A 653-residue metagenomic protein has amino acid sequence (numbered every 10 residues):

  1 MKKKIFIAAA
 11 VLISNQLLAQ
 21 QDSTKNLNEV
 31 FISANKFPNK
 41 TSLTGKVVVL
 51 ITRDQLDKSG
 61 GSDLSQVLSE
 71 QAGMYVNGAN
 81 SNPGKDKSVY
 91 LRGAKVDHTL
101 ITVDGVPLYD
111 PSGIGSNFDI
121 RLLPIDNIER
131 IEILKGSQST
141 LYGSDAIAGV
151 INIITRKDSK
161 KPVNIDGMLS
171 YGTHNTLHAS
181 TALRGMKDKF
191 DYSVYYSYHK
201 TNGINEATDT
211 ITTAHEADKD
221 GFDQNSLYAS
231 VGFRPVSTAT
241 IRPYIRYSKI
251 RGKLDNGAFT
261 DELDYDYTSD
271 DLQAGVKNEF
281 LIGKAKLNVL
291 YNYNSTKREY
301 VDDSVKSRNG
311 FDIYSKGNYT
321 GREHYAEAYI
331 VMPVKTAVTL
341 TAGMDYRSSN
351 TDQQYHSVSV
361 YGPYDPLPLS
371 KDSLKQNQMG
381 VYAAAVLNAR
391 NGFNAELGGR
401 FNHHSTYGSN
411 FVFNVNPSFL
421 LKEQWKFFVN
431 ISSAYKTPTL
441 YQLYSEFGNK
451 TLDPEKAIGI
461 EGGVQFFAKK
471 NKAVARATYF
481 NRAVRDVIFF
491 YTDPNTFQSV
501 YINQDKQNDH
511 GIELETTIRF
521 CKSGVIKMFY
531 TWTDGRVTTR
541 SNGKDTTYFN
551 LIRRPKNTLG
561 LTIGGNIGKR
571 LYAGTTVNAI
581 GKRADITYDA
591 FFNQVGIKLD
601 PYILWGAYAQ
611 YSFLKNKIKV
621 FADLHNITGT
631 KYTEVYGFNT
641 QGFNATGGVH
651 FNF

Functional and structural regions predicted by a protein language model:
F6-A8, A19, R184, G232-V236 (+2 more regions): Conserved C-terminal beta-signal and adjacent last beta-strands/turns of outer-membrane beta-barrel proteins
E29-D57, S88: N-terminal periplasmic "start-of-domain" segments of outer-membrane beta-barrel proteins
L64-V67, K87-Y90, T102, F118-L123 (+3 more regions): N-terminal periplasmic accessory domains that precede and gate Gram-negative outer-membrane beta-barrel machines
S65, S69-P107: Extracytoplasmic beta-strand/coil segments of soluble accessory domains associated with Gram-negative outer-membrane
P107-K135: Short acidic/polar hinge/loop motifs at secondary-structure boundaries that mediate gating or recognition
N152, K160-P162, G185-Y267: Periplasmic-side early beta-strands and strand-to-turn transitions of outer-membrane beta-barrels
T260-L281, Y319, L374-Q376, N416 (+6 more regions): Outer-membrane beta-barrel signature, preferentially recognizing the C-terminal barrel domain of Gram-negative
N388-G392, N481-A483, N503-Y588, T628 (+1 more regions): Gram-negative outer-membrane beta-barrel transporters
